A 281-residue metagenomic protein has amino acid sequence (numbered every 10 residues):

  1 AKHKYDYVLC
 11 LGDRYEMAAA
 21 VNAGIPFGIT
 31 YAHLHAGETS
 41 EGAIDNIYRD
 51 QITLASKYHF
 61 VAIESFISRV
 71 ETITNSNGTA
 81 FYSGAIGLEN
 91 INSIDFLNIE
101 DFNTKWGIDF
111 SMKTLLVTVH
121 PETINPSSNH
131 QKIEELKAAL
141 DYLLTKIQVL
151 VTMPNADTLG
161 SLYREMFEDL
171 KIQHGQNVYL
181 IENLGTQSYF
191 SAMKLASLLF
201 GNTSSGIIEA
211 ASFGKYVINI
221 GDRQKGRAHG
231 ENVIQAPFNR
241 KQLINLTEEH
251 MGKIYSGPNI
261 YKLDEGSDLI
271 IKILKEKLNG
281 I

Functional and structural regions predicted by a protein language model:
A1-N77: Active-site and donor-binding regions of nucleotide-sugar-utilizing enzymes
L9-L11, A18, H33-L34, H59 (+1 more regions): A donor-sugar binding/catalytic signature common to diverse glycosyltransferases and related nucleotide-sugar
L11, V61-I63, S83, T152 (+1 more regions): Replace "coordinates the UDP/GDP/TDP-sugar" with "coordinates nucleotide-activated sugar donors
A55-Q131: A nucleotide-sugar donor-handling region in carbohydrate enzymes
V61, F81-S83, L180-E182, I234-N239: Short acidic-hydrophobic, aromatic-tinged amphipathic segments that line or gate anion-handling sites
L97-L195: Donor-nucleotide binding loops and adjacent catalytic segments primarily of GT-B fold Leloir glycosyltransferases
A211-I254: Nucleotide-sugar donor-binding patch of glycosyltransferase catalytic domains
M251-I281: C-terminal amphipathic helix plus adjacent low-complexity, charged tail appended to glycosyltransferase catalytic
